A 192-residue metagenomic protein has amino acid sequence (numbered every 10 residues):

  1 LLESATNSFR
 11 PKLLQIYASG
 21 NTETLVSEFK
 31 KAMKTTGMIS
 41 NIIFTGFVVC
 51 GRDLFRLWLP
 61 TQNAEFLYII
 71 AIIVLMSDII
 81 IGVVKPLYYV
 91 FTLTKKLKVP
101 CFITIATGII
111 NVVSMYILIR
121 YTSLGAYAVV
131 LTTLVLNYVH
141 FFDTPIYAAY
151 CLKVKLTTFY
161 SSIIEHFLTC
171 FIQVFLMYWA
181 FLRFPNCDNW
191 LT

Functional and structural regions predicted by a protein language model:
L1, K12-I16, R52-N63, F181-D188: Helix-terminus/linker motif at the lipid-water interface of multi-pass membrane proteins
L1-M33, Y88-L93: Helix-loop junctions and terminal segments of transmembrane helices in multi-pass membrane transport/translocation
L1-N7, I39-I43, V74-I81, L136 (+2 more regions): Transmembrane helix-bundle signature of multi-pass secondary active exporters and lipid flippases
F29-G82, V112-Y116, F171, Y178-W179: Alpha-helical transmembrane segments of multi-pass membrane transport and lipid-handling proteins
K30-M38, I69-L75, K98, F102-A106 (+3 more regions): Internal alpha-helical transmembrane segments of multi-pass membrane proteins, especially GPCRs
K31, F44, D53, D78 (+3 more regions): Residue-level recognition of pore/gate-forming positions within transmembrane alpha-helices of multi-pass
L75-A106, A148, L152, L156: Membrane-interface junctions at transmembrane-helix termini in multi-pass inner-membrane proteins
K98, I105-F141, A149, V154-T157 (+1 more regions): Membrane-interface helix-loop junctions in multi-pass transport and translocation proteins
